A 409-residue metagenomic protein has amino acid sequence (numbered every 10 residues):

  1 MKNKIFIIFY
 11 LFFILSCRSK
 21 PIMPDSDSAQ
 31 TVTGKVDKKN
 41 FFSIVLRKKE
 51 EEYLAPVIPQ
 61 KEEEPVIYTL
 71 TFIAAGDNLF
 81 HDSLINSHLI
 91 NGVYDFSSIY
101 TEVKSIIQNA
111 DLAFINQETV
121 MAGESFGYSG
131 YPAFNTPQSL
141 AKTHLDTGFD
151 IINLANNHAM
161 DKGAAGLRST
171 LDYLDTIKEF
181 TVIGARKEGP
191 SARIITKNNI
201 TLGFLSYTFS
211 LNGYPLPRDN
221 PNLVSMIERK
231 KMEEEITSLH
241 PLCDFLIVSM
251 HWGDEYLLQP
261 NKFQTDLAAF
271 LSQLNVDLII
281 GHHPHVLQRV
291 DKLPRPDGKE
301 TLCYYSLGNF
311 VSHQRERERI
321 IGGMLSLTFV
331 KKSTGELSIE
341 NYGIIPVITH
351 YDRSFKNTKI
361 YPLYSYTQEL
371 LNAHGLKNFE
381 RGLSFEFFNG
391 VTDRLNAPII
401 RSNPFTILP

Functional and structural regions predicted by a protein language model:
M1-S28: Bacterial Sec-dependent N-terminal signal peptides
R18-P409: Acidic, metal/ion-coordinating pockets
